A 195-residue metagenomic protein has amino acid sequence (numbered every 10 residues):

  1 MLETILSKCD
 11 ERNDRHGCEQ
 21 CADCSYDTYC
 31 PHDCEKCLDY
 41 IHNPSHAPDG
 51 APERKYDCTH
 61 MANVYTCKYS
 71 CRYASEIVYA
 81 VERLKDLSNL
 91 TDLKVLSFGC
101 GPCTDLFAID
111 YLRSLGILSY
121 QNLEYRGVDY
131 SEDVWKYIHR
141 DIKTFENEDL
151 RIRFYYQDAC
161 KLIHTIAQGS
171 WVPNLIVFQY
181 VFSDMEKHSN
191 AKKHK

Functional and structural regions predicted by a protein language model:
M1-A47: N-terminal auxiliary segments of SAM/dcSAM-dependent transferases
G50-S88: Class I SAM-dependent methyltransferase Rossmann-like catalytic core, especially the SAM/SAH-binding loop
D92-G101: Conserved class I S-adenosyl-L-methionine
P102-S119: Conserved SAM-binding loop of SAM-dependent methyltransferases across substrates and taxa, primarily the Class I
L123-R126: Short beta-strand element of Class I
S131: Conserved SAM/SAH-binding beta-strand->alpha-helix loop
K136-S170: S-adenosyl-L-methionine
P173-N190: A short SAM/SAH-binding and catalytic strip from SAM-dependent methyltransferases
